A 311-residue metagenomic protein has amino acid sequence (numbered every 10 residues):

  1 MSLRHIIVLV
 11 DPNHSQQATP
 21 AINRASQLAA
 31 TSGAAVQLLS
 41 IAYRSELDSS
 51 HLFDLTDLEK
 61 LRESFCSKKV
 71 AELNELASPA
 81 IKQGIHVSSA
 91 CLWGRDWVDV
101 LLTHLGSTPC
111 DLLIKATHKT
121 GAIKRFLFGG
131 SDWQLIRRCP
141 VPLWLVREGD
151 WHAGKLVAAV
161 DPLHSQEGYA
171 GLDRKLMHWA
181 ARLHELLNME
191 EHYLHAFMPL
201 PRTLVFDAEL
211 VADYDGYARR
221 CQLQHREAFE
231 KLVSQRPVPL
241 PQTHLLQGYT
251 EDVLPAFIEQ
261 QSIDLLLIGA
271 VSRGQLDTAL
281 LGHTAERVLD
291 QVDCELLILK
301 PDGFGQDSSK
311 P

Functional and structural regions predicted by a protein language model:
M1-D57, K155-V211, Q291, P301 (+1 more regions): Small/aliphatic-rich secondary-structure junction motif
M1-S2, Q16, E75-L113, V233-L266 (+2 more regions): Structural beta-alpha unit
Q37-L39, S88-L92, W144, H192-L194 (+2 more regions): General small-molecule cofactor/ligand-binding pocket signal
D57-A71, D213-E227: A short acidic, glycine-rich active-site loop that binds or catalyzes chemistry on phosphate/adenosine moieties
T108, L112-F126, C139-W144: Active-site-adjacent scaffolding segments
K115-Q134, L265-Q291: Glycine-rich, Arg-bearing micro-motifs that act as flexible, cationic patches
Q134-E148, Q291-L299: Short, acidic/small-residue loops that bind anionic groups at enzyme active sites
